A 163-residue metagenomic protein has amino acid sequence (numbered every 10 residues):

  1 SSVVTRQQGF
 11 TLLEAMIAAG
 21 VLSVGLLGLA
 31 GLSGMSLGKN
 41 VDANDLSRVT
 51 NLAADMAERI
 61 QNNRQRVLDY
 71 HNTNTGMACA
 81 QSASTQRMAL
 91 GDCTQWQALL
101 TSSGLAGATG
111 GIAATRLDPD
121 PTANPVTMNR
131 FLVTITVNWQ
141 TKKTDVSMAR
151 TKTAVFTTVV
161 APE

Functional and structural regions predicted by a protein language model:
S1-F10, E163: N-terminal leader/signal peptides at the extreme start of proteins
R6, F10-A54: Aliphatic-rich helix starts adjacent to a transmembrane/signal segment
G38-E163: Flexible, low-complexity segments enriched in proline/glycine/serine and punctuated by aromatic residues
